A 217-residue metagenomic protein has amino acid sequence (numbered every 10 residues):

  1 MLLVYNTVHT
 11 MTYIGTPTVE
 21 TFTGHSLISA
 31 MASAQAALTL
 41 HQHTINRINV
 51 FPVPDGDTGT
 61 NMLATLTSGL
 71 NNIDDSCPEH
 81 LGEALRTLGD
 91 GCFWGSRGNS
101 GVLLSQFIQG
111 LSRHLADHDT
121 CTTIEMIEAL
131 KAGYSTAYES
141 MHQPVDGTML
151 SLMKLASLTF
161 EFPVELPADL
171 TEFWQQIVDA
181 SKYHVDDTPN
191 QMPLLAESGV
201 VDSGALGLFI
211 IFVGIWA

Functional and structural regions predicted by a protein language model:
L2-A217: N-terminal loops that bind phosphate or other acidic moieties and the adjacent beta-alpha structural core
